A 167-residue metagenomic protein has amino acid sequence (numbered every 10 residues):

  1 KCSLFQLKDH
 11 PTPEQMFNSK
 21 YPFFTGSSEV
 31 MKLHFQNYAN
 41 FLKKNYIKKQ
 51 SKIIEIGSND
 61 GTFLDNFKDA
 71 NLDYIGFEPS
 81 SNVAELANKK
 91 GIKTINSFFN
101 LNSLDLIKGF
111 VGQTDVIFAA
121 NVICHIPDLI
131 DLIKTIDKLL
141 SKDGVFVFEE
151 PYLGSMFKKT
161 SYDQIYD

Functional and structural regions predicted by a protein language model:
C2, V122: Hydrophobic adenine-recognition pocket in adenosine-nucleotide-binding enzymes
S3-L86, I95: Extended interfacial segments that mediate partner engagement and assembly in macromolecular machines
I47-K48, K108-G112: Glycine-rich phosphate-binding loop signature in dinucleotide/nucleotide-binding domains
G91-L106: Conserved SAM-binding strand-loop segment of SAM-dependent methyltransferases
D115-F118: A conserved beta-strand element that flanks and buttresses the S-adenosyl-L-methionine
H125: A short His-aromatic
I130-V147: A short glycine-rich, Lys/Arg-flanked "PGG" loop and its adjoining helix->strand segment in the class I
F148-D167: Short, glycine-/aromatic-enriched active-site segment of Class I SAM-dependent methyltransferases
